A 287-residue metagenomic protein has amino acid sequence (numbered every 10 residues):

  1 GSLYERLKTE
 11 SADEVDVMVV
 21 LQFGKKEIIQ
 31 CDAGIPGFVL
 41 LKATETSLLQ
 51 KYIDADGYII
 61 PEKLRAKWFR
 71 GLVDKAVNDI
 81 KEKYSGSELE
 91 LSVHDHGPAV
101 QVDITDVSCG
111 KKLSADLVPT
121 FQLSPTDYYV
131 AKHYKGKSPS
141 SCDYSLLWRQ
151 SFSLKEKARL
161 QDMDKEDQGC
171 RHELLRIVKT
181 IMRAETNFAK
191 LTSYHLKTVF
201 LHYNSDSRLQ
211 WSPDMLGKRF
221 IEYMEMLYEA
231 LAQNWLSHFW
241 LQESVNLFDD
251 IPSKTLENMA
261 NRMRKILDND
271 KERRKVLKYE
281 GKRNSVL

Functional and structural regions predicted by a protein language model:
G1-L287: Non-catalytic helical "accessory" subdomain of NTase-fold nucleotidyltransferases
